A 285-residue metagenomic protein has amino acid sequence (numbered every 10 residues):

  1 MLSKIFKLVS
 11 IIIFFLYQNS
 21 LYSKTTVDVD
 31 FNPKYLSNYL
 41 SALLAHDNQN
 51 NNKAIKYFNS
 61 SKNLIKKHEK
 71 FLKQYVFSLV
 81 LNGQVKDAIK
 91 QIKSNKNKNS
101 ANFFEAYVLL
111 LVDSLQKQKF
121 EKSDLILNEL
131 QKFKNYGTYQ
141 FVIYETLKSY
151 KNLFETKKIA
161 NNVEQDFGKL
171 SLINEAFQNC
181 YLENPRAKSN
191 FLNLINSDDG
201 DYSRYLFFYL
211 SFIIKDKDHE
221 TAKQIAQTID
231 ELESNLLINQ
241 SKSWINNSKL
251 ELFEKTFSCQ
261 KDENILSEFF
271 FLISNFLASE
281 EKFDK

Functional and structural regions predicted by a protein language model:
M1-T25: Classical Sec-dependent N-terminal signal peptides that target proteins to the secretory pathway
S20-D28, S60, S211, K215-Q260: Long, contiguous interaction/recruitment modules in multidomain scaffold/adaptor proteins
L21-Y75, L81, I89-K90, N102 (+2 more regions): N-terminal leader/linker segments that initiate helical-solenoid repeat arrays
D30-N38, I65-L72, N99-L109, K134-T146 (+6 more regions): Generic helix N-cap/helix-start motif at coil->alpha-helix transitions
A42, V76, L110-L111, S149 (+3 more regions): Conserved small-residue packing positions in alpha-helical repeats and bundles
A45, L79, S114, N152 (+3 more regions): Residue at a conserved register position within TPR or TPR-like alpha-solenoid repeats
N48, N82, K117, L153-E155 (+3 more regions): Structural motif corresponding to the intra-repeat A-B loop/turn of tetratricopeptide repeats
I55-N59, V85-K98, F120-K134, E155-K169 (+4 more regions): Alpha-helical repeat scaffolds
